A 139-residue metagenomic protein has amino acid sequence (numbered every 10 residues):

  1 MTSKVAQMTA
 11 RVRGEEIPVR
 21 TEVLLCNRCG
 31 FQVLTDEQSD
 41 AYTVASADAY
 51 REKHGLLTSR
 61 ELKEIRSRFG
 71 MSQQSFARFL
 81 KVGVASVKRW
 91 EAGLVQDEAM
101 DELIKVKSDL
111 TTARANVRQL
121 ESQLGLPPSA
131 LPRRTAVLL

Functional and structural regions predicted by a protein language model:
M1, Q32-L34: Cys/His-rich microdomains that often coordinate metals
M1-E22: Short recognition patches in nucleic-acid-associated and regulatory proteins
V5, E37, T112-A115: Short amphipathic alpha-helical interaction/hinge segments
C26-C29: Short cysteine-rich clusters marking metal-coordination/redox-active sites
L34-D97: Extended interfacial segments that mediate partner engagement and assembly in macromolecular machines
I65, K107, Q123: Residues that form generic nucleotide/phosphate-binding pockets
E98-R118: DNA major-groove recognition helix of helix-turn-helix/homeodomain DNA-binding modules
R118-L139: Helix-turn-helix/homeodomain-like alpha-helical modules used for DNA recognition and transcription-factor dimerization
